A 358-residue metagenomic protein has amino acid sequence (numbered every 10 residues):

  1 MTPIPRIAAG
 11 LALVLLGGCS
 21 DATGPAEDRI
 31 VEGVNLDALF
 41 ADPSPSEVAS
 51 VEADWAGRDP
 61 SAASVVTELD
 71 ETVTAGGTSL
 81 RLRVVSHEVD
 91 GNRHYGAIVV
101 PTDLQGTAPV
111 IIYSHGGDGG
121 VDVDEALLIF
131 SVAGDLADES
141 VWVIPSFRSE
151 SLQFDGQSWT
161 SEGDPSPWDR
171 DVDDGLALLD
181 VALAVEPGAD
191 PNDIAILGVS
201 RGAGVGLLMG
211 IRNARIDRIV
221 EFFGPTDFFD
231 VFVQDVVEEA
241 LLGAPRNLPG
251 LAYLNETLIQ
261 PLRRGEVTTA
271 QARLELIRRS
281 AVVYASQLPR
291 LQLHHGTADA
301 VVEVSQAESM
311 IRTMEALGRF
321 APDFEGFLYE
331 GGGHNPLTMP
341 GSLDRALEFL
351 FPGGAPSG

Functional and structural regions predicted by a protein language model:
L16-G18: C-terminal motif of bacterial Sec signal peptides marking the signal peptidase cleavage site
D59-L104: N-terminal cap/lid segment of alpha/beta-hydrolase-fold proteins
T107-D118: Short beta-strand element of the alpha/beta-hydrolase
D118-V185, Q234: Cap/lid segment of the alpha/beta-hydrolase catalytic domain
V123, D230-Y284: Mobile cap/lid helix-loop segments that gate and shape the active-site cleft of serine hydrolases
A177-A240: Primarily recognizes the serine-hydrolase "nucleophile elbow" in alpha/beta-hydrolase and SGNH/GDSL folds
L288, L293-H295, D299: Short beta-strand/loop motif that positions the catalytic acidic residue of the alpha/beta-hydrolase fold
V301, E308-R312, A316-G358: C-terminal catalytic histidine-bearing segment of alpha/beta-hydrolase fold enzymes
